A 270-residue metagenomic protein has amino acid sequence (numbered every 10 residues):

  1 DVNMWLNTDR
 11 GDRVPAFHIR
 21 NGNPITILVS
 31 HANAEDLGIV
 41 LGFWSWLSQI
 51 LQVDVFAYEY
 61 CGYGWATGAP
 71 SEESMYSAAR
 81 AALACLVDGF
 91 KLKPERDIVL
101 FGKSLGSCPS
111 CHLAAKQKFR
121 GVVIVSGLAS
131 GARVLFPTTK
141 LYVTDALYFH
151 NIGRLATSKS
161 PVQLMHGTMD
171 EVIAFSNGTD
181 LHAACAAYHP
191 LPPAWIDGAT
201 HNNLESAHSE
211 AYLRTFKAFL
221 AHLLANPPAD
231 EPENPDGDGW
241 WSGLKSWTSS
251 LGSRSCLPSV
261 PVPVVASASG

Functional and structural regions predicted by a protein language model:
N7-C85: Membrane-embedded segments
F43, N151, S160, A174-A184 (+1 more regions): Short alpha-helix in the alpha/beta-hydrolase fold that links the catalytic acid
Y60, F119, V123-R133, H150-N151: Active-site nucleophile loop of the alpha/beta-hydrolase fold
L92-S104: Alpha/beta-hydrolase fold nucleophile elbow
F101-H112, V172: Glycine-rich nucleophile elbow surrounding the catalytic serine of serine-hydrolase chemistry
T157-K159, Q163-D170: Short beta-strand/loop motif that positions the catalytic acidic residue of the alpha/beta-hydrolase fold
T168-I173, H201-N203: Acidic catalytic loop of the alpha/beta-hydrolase fold
T179-A183, A187-G270: C-terminal catalytic histidine-bearing segment of alpha/beta-hydrolase fold enzymes
